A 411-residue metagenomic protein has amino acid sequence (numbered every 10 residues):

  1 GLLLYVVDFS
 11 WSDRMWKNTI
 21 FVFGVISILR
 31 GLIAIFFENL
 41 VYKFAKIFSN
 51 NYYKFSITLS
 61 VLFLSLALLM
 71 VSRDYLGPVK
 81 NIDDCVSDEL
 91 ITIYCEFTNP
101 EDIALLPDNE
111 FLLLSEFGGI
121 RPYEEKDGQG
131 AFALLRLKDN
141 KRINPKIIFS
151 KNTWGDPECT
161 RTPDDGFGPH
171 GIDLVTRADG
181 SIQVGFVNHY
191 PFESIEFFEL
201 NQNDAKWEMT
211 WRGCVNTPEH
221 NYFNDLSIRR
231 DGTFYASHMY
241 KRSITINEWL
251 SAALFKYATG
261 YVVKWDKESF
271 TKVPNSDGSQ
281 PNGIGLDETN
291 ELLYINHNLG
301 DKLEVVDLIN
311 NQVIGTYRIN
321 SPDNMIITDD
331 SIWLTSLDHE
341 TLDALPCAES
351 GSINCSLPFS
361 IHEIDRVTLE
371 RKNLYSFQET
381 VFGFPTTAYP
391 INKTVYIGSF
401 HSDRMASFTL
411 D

Functional and structural regions predicted by a protein language model:
Y75-N99, D156-P157, M209, L369-F377: A short helix->beta-strand "capping" segment at the edge of beta-propeller domains
I91-A131, G383-F384: Beta-strand-rich domains and repeat architectures in extracellular enzymes and scaffolds, especially beta-propellers
F97-L106, K151-T176, W211, N216-F234 (+6 more regions): Beta-rich, blade/repeat-based domains predominating in secreted/periplasmic proteins but also intracellular
L114-Q129, F186-V187, A236-Y257, T335-S356 (+1 more regions): Short, conserved, GDST-rich strand-edge loop motifs in beta-rich repeat architectures
R136-N140, L200-D204, W265-S269, D307-N311 (+2 more regions): Short loop/turn segments that connect beta-strands within beta-propeller blades
I319-Y375, E379: Loop/turn-rich, solvent-exposed surfaces of beta-rich toroidal or solenoidal domains
F384-D411: Blade-level signature of beta-propeller repeat domains, shared across WD40, Kelch, NHL, RCC1 and BNR/Asp-box propellers
